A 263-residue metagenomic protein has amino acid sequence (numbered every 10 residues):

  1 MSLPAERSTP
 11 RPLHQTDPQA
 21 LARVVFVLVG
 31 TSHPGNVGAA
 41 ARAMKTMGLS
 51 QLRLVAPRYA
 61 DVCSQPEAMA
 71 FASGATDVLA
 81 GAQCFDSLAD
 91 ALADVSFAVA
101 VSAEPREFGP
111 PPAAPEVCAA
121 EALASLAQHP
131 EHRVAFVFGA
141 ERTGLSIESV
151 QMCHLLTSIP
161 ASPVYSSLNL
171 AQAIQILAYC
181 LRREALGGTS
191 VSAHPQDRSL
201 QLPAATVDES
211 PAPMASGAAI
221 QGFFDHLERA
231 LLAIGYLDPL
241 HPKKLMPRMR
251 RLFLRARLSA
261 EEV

Functional and structural regions predicted by a protein language model:
M1-V263: Post-transcriptional modification and biogenesis factors for structured RNAs of the translation apparatus
